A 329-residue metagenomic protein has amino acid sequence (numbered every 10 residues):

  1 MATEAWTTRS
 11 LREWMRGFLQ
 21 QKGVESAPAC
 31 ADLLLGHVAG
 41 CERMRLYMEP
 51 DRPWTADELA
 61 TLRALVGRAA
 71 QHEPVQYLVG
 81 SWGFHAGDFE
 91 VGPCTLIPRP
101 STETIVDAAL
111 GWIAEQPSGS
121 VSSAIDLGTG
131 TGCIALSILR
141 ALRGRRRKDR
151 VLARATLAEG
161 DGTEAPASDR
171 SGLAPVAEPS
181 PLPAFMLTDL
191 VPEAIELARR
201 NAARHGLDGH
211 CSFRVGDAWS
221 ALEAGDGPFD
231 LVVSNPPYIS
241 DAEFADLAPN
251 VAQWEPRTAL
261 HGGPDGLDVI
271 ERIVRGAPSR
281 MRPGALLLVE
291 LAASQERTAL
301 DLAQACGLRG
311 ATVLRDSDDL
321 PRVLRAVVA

Functional and structural regions predicted by a protein language model:
A2-V79: N-terminal auxiliary segments of SAM/dcSAM-dependent transferases
W14, L33, T61-A64, T104 (+4 more regions): Alpha-helical elements of Rossmann-like donor-binding domains used by nucleotide-donor carbohydrate transfer enzymes
H37, C41, R68-H72, W112 (+3 more regions): Phosphate/oxyanion-binding loops and surfaces in catalytic or ligand/nucleic-acid-binding neighborhoods
C41-E42, E49, A70-P74, V79 (+8 more regions): Residue-level signal for pocket-adjacent positions within structured domains
M48-P50, W54, A60-R146, V151 (+5 more regions): SAM-dependent Rossmann-like transferase core, predominantly class I methyltransferases with a strong bias toward
A141-R145, V151, L157, L173 (+1 more regions): S-adenosylmethionine
R170-S171, A177: Short, often N-terminal, low-complexity regions that either remain intrinsically disordered or form a short helix
